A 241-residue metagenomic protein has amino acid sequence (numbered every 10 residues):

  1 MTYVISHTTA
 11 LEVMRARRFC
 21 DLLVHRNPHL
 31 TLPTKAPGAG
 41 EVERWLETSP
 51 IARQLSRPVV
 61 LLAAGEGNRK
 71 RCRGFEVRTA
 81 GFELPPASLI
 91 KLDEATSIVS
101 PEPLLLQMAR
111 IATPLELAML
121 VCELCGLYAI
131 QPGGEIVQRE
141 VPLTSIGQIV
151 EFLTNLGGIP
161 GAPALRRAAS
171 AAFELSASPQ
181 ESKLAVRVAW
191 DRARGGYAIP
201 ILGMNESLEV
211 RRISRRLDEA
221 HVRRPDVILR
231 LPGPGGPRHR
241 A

Functional and structural regions predicted by a protein language model:
M1-P163, F173, S182-A185: Short gly/ser-rich loop at a beta-strand->alpha-helix junction or flexible surface loop bordering the NTP-binding
E140-A241: Surface segments flanking catalytic/ligand-binding clefts of nucleic-acid enzymes
